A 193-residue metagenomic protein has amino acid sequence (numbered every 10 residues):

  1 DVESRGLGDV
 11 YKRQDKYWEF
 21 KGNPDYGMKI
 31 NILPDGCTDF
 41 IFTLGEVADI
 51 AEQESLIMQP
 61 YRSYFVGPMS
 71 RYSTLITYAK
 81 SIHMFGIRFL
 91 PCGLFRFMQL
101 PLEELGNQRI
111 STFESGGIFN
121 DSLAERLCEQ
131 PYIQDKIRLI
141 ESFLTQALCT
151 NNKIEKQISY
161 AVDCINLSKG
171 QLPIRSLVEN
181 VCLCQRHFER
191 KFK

Functional and structural regions predicted by a protein language model:
D1-Y11: Single conserved hydrophobic/aromatic residue that forms the stacking wall/gate of nucleotide- or nucleobase-binding
Q14: Short proline/glycine- and basic residue-enriched helix-capping loop/turn segments at helix->loop/beta transitions
W18-N31, V66-Y72: Conserved short histidine dyad/triad with adjacent acidic residue
G27-T38, K80-I82: A short beta-loop-beta micro-motif enriched in histidine and acidic residues
D35-D49, P91: Glycine- and acidic-residue-biased ligand/ion/polar-headgroup-sensing regions
E54-F65: Short acidic-glycine-tyrosine-enriched beta hairpin
Y72-L172, V181: Compact structured core domains
Q171, R175-K193: Basic/polar phosphate-binding segments, predominantly the helix-turn-helix DNA-binding elements of transcriptional
